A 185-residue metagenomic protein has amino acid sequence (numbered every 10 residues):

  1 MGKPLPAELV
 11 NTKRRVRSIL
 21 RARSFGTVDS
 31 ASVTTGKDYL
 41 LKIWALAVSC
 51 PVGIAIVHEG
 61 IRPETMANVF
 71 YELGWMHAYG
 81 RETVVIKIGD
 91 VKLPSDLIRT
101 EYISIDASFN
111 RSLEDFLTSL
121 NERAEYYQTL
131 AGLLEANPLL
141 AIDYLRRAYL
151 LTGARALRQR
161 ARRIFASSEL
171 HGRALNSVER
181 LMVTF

Functional and structural regions predicted by a protein language model:
M1-K13: Glycine-rich, small/polar surface segments that engage phosphate groups of diverse ligands
R14-V28: Short helix-loop-beta junction
R21, V48, H77: Anion (oxyanion) recognition and catalysis
G26, S30-E72: TIR-domain catalytic/interaction hotspot
M66-I88: Membrane-associated lipid acylation/remodeling enzymes share a hydrophobic transmembrane-juxtamembrane segment
K87-T100: Glycine-rich, charge-decorated loop segments at or immediately adjacent to ligand/cofactor-binding or catalytic sites
R99-R180: C-terminal interaction surface of TIR/SEFIR-family domains
